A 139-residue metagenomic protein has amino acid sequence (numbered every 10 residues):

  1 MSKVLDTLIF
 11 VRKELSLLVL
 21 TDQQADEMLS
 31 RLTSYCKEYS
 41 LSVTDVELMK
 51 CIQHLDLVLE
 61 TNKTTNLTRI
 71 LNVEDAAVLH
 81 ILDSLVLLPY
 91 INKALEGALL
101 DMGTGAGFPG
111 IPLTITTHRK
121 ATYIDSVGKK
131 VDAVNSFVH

Functional and structural regions predicted by a protein language model:
F10-L20, M28-A94: Class I SAM-dependent transferase core
L85-H139: Conserved SAM/SAH cofactor-binding pocket of Class I
